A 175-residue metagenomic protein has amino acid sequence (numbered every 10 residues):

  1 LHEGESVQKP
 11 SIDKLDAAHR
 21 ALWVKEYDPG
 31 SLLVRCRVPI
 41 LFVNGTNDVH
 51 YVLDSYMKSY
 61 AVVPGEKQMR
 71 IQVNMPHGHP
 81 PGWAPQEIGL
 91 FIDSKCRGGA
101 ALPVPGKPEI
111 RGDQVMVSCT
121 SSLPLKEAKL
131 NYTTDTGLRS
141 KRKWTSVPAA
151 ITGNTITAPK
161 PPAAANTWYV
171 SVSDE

Functional and structural regions predicted by a protein language model:
L1-V7, I12-D16: Primarily recognizes the serine-hydrolase "nucleophile elbow" in alpha/beta-hydrolase and SGNH/GDSL folds
A17-L32: Active-site nucleophile elbow and catalytic-triad environment of alpha/beta-hydrolase enzymes
C36, F42-N44: Short beta-strand/loop motif that positions the catalytic acidic residue of the alpha/beta-hydrolase fold
T46-D48, N74-P76, D135: Acidic beta-to-alpha connecting loop that harbors the catalytic carboxylate
V49-S55, P80: Conserved alpha/beta-hydrolase "acid-adjacent" motif
V63-H79: Catalytic histidine neighborhood in serine/cysteine hydrolases with alpha/beta-hydrolase-type architecture
W83, L90-Y132, T145-T155, P159-P161: Surface beta-strand/loop "capping" patches
A164-D174: Short, aromatic- and glycine-rich surface loops/edge beta-strands on solvent-exposed regions
